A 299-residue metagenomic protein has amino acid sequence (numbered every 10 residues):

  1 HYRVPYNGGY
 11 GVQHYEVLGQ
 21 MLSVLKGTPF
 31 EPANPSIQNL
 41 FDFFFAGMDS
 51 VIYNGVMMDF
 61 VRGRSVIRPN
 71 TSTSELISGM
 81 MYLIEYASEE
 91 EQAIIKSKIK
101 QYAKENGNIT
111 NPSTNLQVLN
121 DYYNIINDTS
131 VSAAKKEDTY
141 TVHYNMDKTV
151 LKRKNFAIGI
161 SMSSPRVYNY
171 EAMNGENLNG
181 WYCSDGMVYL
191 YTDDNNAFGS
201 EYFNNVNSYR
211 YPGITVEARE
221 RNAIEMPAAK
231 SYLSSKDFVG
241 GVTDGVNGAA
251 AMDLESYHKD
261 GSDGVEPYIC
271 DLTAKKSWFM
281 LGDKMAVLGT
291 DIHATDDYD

Functional and structural regions predicted by a protein language model:
H1-N177, Y182-S184: Extracellular polysaccharide-recognition and catalytic grooves
K98-D299: Catalytic and substrate-binding regions of extracellular carbohydrate-active enzymes, especially polysaccharide lyases
